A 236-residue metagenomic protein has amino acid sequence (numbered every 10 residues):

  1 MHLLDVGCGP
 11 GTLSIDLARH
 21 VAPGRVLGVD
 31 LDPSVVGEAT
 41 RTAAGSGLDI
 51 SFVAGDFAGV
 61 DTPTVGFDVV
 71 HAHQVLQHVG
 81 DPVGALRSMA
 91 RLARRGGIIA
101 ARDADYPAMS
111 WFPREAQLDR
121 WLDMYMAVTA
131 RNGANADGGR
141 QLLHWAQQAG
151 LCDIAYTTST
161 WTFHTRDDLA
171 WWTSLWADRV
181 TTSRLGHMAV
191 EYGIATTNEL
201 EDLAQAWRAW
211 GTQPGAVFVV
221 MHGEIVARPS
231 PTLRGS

Functional and structural regions predicted by a protein language model:
L4, P10-G59: Class I SAM-dependent methyltransferase SAM/SAH-binding core
D61-V69: A short acidic, Gly/Pro-enriched loop at the edge of an enzyme's catalytic core that lines a small-molecule cofactor
D68-D81: A short SAM/SAH-binding and catalytic strip from SAM-dependent methyltransferases
V83-I98: A short glycine-rich, Lys/Arg-flanked "PGG" loop and its adjoining helix->strand segment in the class I
A100-L169: Conserved catalytic/acceptor-binding region of the Class I
I154-S236: Conserved Class I S-adenosyl-L-methionine
